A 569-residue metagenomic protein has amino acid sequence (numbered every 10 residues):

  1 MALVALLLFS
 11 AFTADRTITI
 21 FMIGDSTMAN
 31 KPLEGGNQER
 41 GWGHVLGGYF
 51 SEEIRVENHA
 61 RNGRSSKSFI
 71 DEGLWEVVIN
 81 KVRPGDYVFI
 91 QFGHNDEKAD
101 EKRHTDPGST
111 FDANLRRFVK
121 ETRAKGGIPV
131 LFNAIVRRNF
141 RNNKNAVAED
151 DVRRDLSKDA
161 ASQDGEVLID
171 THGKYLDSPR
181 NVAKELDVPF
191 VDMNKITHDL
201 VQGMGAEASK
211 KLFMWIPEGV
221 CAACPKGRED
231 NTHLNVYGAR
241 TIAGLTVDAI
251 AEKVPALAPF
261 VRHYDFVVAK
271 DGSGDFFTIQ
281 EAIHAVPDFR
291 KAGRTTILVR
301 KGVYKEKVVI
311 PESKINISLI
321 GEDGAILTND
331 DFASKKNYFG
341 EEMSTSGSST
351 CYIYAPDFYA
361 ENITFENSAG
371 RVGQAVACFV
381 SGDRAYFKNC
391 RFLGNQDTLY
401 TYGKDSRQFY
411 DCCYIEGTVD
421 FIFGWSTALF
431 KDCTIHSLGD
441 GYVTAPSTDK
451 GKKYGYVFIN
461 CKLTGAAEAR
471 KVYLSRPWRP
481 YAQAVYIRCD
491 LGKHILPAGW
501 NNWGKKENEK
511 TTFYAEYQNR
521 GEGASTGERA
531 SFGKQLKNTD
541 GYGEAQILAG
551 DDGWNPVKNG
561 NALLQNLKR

Functional and structural regions predicted by a protein language model:
A2-S10: Bacterial N-terminal signal peptides
T13-A60, E76-V88: Serine-esterase "nucleophile elbow" of acetyl-processing enzymes
I23-T27, N58-R64, I90-N95, F132-V136 (+5 more regions): Active-site-proximal beta-strand/loop segments in catalytic clefts of secreted hydrolases
M28-L33, S66-S68, D275-F276: Short, solvent-exposed loop/turn elements at domain surfaces
G36-F50, A183, F190, W503 (+1 more regions): Polytopic alpha-helical membrane proteins, predominantly small-molecule transporters/carriers
E39, S66-V77, Y304: N-terminal post-signal-peptidase region of extra-cytosolic proteins
L74-V236, R240, G244-A258: Alpha-helical cap/lid subdomain in secreted, periplasmic, or secretory-pathway luminal O-acyl-processing enzymes
Y264-R569: Sequence-level preference for short, compositionally simple segments enriched in small aliphatic or small polar residues
